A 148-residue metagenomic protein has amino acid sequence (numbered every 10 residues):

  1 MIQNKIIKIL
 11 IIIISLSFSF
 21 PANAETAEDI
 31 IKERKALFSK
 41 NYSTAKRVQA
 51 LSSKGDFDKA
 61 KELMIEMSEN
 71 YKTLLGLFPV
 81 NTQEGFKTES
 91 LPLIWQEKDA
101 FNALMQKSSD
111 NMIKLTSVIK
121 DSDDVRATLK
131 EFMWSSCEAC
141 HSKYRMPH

Functional and structural regions predicted by a protein language model:
M1-K5: N-terminal secretory signal peptides that target proteins for export/translocation
K8-S17: Bacterial N-terminal signal peptides
S19-P21: N-terminal signal peptide c-region/cleavage motif recognized by signal peptidases
E28-H148: Sequence context surrounding c-type heme c attachment/ligation sites in exported
